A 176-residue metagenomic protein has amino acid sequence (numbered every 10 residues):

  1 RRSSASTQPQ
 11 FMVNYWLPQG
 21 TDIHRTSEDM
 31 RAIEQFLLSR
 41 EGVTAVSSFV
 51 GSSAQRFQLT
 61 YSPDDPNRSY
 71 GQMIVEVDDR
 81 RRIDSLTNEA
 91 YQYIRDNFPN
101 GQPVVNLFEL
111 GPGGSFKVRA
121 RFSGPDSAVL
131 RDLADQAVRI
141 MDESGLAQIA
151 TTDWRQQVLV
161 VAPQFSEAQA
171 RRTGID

Functional and structural regions predicted by a protein language model:
R1-T21, K117: Transmembrane helices with small-residue packing motifs
T7-P9, G42, P66-S69, P99-N100 (+3 more regions): Short flexible coil/turn linkers enriched for glycine and charged/polar residues that connect secondary-structure
F11-V13, M30-I33, V161: Extended, hydrophobic alpha-helical segments in both membrane/secreted and soluble proteins
V13, T26, M73, A120 (+1 more regions): Residue-level signature of catalytic and energy-coupling elements of molecular machines, predominantly ATP/GTP-dependent
Y15-L17, V75-D79, F122-P125, F165: Short beta-strand-to-loop capping motifs
H24-G113, A168-I175: Solvent-exposed, membrane-proximal periplasmic/extracellular interface segments of envelope transport and secretion
L59, G114-D126, Q164-A168: Short, low-order "capping/linker" segments at domain edges
R131-D176: Beta-strand-rich non-transmembrane domains
